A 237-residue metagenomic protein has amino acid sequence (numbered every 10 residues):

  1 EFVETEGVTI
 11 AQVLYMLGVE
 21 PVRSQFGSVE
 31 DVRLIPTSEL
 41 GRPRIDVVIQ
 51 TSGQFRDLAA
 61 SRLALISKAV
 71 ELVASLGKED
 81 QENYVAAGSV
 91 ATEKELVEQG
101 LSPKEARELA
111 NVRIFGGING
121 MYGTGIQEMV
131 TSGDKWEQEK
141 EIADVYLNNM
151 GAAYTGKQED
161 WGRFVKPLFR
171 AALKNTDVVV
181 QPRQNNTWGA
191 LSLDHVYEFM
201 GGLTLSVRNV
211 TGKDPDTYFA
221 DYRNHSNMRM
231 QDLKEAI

Functional and structural regions predicted by a protein language model:
E1-I237: Ligand/cofactor-recognition surfaces for anionic moieties
